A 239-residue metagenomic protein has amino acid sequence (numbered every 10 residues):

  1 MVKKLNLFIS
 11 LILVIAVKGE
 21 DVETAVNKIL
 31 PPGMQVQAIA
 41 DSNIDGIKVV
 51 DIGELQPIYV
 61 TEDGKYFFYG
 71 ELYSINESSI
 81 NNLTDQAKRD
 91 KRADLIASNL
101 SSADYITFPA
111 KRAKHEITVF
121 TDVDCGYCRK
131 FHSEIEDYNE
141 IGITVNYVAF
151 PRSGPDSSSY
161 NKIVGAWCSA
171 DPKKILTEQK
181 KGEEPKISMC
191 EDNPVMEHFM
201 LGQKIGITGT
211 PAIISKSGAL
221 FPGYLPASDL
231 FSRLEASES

Functional and structural regions predicted by a protein language model:
V2-S10: Sec-dependent signal peptide recognition, specifically the positively charged N-region followed immediately by
S10-K18: Hydrophobic h-region of N-terminal signal peptides that target proteins for export in Gram-negative bacteria
K18-Q35: Short, non-transmembrane alpha-helical segments in secretory-pathway proteins
Q35-A38, D45-D51, Q56-Y59, D63-I80 (+1 more regions): Thiol/selenol-based redox catalytic cores and closely related redox-interacting motifs
D85-K88: Extended, non-globular interaction scaffolds
A97-H115: A short beta-strand-turn-helix
P109-R129, V145: Short active-site neighborhood of thiol/selenol oxidoreductases, capturing the structured segment around
D137-C168: Structural microenvironment flanking redox-active thiols in thiol-disulfide oxidoreductases
